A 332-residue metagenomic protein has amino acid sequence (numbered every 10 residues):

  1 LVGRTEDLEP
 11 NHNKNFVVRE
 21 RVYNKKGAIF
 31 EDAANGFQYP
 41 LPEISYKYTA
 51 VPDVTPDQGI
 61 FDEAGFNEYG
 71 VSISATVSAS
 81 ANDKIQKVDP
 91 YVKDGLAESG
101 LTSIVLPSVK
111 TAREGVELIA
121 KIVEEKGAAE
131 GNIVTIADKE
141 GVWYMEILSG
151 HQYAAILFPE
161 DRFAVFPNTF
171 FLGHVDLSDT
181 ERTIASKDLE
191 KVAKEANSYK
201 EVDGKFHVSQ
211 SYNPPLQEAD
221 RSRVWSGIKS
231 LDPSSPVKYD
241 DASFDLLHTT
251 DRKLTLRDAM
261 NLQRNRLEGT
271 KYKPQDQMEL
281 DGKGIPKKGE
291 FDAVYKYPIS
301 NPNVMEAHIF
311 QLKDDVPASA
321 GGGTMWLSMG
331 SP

Functional and structural regions predicted by a protein language model:
L1-E98, L118-L254: A contiguous strand-loop segment
T102-S108: Short, well-ordered beta-strand elements within core beta-sheets of diverse protein domains
S108-E114: Short, charged, surface-exposed loops that flank catalytic or proteolytic processing sites
G115-E124, A259-Q263: Short, well-structured alpha-helical segments that form the helix of a local strand-helix-strand
L231, S235-P302: Accessory, solvent-exposed terminal regions and/or long lumenal/extracellular loops of proteins
K288-P332: Substrate-recognition/cap regions that form aromatic- and gly/pro-loop-enriched pockets for small-molecule ligands
